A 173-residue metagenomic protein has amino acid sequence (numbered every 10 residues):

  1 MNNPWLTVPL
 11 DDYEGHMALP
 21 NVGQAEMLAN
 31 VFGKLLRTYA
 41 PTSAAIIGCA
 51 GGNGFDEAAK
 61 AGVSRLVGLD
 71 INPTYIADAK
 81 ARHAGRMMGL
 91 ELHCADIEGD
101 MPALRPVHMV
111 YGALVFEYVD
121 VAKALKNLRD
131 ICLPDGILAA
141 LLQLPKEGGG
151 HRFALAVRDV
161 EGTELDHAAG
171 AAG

Functional and structural regions predicted by a protein language model:
M1-Y39: Class I SAM-dependent methyltransferase Rossmann-like catalytic core, especially the SAM/SAH-binding loop
S43-D100: Class I SAM-dependent methyltransferase SAM/SAH-binding core
V63-S64, L133-G136: A short helix->loop->beta-strand "cap" motif at the edges of active sites that frequently abuts
E98-V110: A short acidic, Gly/Pro-enriched loop at the edge of an enzyme's catalytic core that lines a small-molecule cofactor
H108-A122: A short SAM/SAH-binding and catalytic strip from SAM-dependent methyltransferases
Y118-I131, L142: A short, conserved alpha-helix within the catalytic core of class I
I137-A171: Conserved class I S-adenosyl-L-methionine
